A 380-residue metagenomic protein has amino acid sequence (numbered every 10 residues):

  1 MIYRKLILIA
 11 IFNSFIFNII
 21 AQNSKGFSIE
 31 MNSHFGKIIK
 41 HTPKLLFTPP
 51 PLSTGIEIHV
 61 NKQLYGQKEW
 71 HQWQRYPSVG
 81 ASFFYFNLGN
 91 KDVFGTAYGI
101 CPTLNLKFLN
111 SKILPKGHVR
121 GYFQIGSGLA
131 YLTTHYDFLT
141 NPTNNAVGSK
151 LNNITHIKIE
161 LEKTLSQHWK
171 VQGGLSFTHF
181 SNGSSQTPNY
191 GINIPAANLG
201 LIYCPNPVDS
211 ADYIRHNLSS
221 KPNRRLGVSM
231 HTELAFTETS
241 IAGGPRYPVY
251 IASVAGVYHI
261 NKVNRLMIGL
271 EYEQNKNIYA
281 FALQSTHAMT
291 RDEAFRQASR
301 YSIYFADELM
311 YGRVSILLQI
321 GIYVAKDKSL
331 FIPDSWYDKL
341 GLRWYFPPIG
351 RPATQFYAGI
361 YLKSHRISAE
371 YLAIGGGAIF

Functional and structural regions predicted by a protein language model:
M1-M31, L114, V119-F123, W169 (+3 more regions): Bacterial Sec-dependent N-terminal signal peptides
Q22-G26, Y65-Y76, L109-R120, L165-W169 (+3 more regions): Short loop/turn motifs that connect adjacent beta-strands in outer-membrane beta-barrel proteins
K25, P50-I56, R75, F94-I100 (+9 more regions): Residues that define the transmembrane beta-barrel architecture of outer-membrane proteins
I29-K37, F83-Y85, F123-Y131, G173-H179 (+6 more regions): Transmembrane beta-barrel strands of outer-membrane/channel proteins
M31, I56-K62, P102-F108, I125-L129 (+9 more regions): Residues on the lipid-exposed face of transmembrane beta-strands in outer-membrane beta-barrel proteins
S33-F47, Q67-W73, V93-F94, S111-T155 (+4 more regions): Outer-membrane beta-barrel translocator/channel fold
P49-P51, N87-A97, Q186-T187, S240-Y247 (+3 more regions): Solvent-exposed loop/turn segments connecting transmembrane beta-strands in outer-membrane beta-barrel proteins
N193-I214, L342, A369-F380: Outer-membrane beta-barrel "beta-signal"
